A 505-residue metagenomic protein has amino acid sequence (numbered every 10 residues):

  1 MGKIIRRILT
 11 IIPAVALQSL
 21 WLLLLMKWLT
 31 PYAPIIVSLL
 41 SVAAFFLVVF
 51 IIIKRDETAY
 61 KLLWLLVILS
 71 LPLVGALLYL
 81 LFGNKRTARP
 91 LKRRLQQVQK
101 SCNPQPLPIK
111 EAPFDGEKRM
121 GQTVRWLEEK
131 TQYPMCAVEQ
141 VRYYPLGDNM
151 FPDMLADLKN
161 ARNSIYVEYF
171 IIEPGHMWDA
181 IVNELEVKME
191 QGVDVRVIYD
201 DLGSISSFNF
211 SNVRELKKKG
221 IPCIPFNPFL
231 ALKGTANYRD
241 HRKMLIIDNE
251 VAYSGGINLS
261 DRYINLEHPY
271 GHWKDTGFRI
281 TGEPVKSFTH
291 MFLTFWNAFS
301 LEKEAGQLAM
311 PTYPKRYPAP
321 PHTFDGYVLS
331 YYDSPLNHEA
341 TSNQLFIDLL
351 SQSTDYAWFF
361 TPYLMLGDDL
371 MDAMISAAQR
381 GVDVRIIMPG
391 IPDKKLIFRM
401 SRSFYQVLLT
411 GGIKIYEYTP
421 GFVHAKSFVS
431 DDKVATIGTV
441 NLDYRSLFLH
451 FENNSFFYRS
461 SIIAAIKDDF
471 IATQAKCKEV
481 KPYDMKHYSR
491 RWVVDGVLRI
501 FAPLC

Functional and structural regions predicted by a protein language model:
M1-N343, D348, Q352, P392 (+5 more regions): N-terminal localization/anchoring segments of enzymes in phospholipid and broader phosphate metabolism
T294, A373-A377, S403: Short, solvent-exposed amphipathic alpha-helical segments in soluble enzyme and RNA/protein-processing domains
T354, F359-L364: NAD(P)-dependent dehydrogenases' Rossmann-like dinucleotide-binding region
F360-T361, M388, Y418, I437-G438: Thr-Gly-centered strand-to-loop micro-motif
Y363-V384, P389, K394: Helical hairpin unit composed of two closely spaced alpha helices linked by a short loop
D369, F398-M400, V429-S430: Histidine/acidic-residue-rich catalytic or RNA/ligand-binding cores of hydrolases and nuclease-related proteins
K426: Catalytic-core elements of nucleic-acid end-processing and repair enzymes
